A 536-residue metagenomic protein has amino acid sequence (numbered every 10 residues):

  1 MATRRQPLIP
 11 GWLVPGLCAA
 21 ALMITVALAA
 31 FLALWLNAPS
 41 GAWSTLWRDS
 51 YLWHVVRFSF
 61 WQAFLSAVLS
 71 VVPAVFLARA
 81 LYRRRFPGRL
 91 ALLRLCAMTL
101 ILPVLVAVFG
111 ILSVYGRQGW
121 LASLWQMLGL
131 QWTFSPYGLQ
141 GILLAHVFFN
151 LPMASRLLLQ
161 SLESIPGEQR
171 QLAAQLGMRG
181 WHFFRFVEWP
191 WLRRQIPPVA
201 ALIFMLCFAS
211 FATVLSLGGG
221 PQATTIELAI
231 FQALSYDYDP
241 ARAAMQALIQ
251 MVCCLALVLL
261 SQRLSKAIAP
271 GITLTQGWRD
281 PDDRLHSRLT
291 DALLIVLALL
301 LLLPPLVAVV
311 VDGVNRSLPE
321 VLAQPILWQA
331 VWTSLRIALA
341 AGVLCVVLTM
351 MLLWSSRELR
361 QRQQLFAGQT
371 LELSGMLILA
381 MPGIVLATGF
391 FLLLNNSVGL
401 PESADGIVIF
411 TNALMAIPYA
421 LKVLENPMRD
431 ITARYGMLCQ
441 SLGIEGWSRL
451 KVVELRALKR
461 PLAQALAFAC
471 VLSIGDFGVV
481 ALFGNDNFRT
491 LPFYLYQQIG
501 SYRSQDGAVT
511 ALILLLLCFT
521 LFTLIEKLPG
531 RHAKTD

Functional and structural regions predicted by a protein language model:
R4, R263-L294: Flexible interhelical linker loops that connect adjacent transmembrane helices in multi-pass membrane transporters
P7-G41, S50-E163, W191-S216, M245-Q262 (+5 more regions): Membrane-water interface segments at the C-terminal ends of transmembrane alpha-helices in multi-pass inner-membrane
L34-T45, G116-L128, G218-E227, I268-T275 (+3 more regions): Peri-membrane helix termini and adjoining interfacial loops of integral membrane proteins
L52, Q169, M178, F211 (+6 more regions): Membrane-helix interface/capping residues of multi-pass secondary transporters
S113, A212-Y238, D476-S504: Glycine-rich helix-loop "coupling/hinge" segments at transmembrane-helix boundaries in multipass transporters
E163-L192, Y236, L359, M437-L458: Short helix-to-coil transition segments within interhelical loops that connect adjacent transmembrane helices
Q171, R179-F183, A269-D282, S317-V321 (+2 more regions): Juxtamembrane inter-helical linkers in multi-pass membrane proteins
P270-P281, Q361-R362, L528-D536: Short cytosolic juxtamembrane segments of multi-pass membrane proteins
